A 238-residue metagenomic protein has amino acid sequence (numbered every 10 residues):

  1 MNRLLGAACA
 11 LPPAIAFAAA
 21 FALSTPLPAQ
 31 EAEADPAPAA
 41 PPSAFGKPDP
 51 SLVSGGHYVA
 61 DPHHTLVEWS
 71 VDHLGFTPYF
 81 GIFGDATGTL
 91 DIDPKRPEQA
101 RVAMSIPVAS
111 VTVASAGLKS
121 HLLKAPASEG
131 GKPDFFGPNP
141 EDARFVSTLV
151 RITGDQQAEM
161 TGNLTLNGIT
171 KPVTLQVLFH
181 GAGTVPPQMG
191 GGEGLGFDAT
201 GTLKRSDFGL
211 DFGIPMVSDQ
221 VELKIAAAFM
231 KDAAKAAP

Functional and structural regions predicted by a protein language model:
M1-C9: N-terminal secretory signal peptides that target proteins for export/translocation
N2-R3, A22, P26-P36: Long, low-complexity, intrinsically disordered N-terminal extensions of eukaryotic proteins, enriched
C9-S24: Bacterial N-terminal signal peptides
A29-P238: Low-complexity, acidic/polar, glycine-enriched regions of mature
